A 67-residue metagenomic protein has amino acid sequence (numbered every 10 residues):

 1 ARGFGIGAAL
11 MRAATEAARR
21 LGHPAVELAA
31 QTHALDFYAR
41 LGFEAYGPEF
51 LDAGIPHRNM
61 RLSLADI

Functional and structural regions predicted by a protein language model:
A1-R2, L21, A29, H33-R40: Acidic/histidine-enriched, beta-strand-rich ligand/metal-binding domains
G3-E16, R40: Conserved acetyl-CoA-binding loop-helix of GNAT-fold acetyltransferases
I6, H23, F43: Short phosphate-binding/catalytic loops that engage adenosine nucleotides
M11, E16-Q31: Conserved GNAT acetyl-CoA-binding A-motif
Q31-T32, L51-I67: C-terminal "cap" of GNAT-fold acetyltransferases
A39-P48: Conserved acetyl-CoA-binding loop of GNAT-fold acetyltransferases
